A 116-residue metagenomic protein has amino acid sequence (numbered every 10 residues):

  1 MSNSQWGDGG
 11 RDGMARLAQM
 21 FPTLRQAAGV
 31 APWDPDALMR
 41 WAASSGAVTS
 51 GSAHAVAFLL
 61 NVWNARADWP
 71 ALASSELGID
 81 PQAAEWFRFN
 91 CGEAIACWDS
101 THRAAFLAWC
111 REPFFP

Functional and structural regions predicted by a protein language model:
M1-P22: Long, acidic, intrinsically disordered low-complexity segments
Q5, G9-D12, D68-P116: Polybasic, proline/glycine-rich intrinsically disordered low-complexity segments
P22-R25, N64: Ankyrin-repeat helical core positions
A27-V48: Short amphipathic alpha-helical segments and their helix-coil junctions
P35, G51-V56, R103: Short runs of predominantly hydrophobic/aromatic residues within well-ordered alpha helices that form helix-helix
A42-G46, V62-R66, C110-P113: Generic structural signal for hydrophobic core residues of well-folded globular domains
A47-T49, I95-A96: Charged, low-complexity interaction regions
A53-A65: Short, hydrophobic/amphipathic alpha-helical patches that form generic packing surfaces within helical domains
